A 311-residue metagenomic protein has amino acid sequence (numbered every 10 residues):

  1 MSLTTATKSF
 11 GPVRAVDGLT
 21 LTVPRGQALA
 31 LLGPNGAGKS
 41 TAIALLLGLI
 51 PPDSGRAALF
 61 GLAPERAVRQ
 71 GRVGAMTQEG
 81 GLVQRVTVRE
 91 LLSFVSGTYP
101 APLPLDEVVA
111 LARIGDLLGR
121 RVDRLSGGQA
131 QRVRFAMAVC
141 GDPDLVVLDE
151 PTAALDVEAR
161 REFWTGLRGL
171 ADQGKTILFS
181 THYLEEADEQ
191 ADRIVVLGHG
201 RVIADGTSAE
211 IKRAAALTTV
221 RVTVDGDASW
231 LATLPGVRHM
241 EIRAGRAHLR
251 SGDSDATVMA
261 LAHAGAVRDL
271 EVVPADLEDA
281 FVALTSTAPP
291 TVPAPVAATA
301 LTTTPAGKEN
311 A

Functional and structural regions predicted by a protein language model:
L47, G55-R69: Conserved ABC transporter NBD signature motif
S93, G97, L103-L118: Conserved ABC ATPase "signature" region
V146-E150: Catalytic Walker B motif of ABC-type/P-loop ATPase nucleotide-binding domains
V157-A159, H182: Helix N-cap at the start of a conserved alpha-helix in ABC-type nucleotide-binding domains
W164-S251: ABC transporter nucleotide-binding domain
A216-A288, A311: Short, charged/small-residue-rich alpha-helical element at the C-terminal edge of ABC transporter nucleotide-binding
